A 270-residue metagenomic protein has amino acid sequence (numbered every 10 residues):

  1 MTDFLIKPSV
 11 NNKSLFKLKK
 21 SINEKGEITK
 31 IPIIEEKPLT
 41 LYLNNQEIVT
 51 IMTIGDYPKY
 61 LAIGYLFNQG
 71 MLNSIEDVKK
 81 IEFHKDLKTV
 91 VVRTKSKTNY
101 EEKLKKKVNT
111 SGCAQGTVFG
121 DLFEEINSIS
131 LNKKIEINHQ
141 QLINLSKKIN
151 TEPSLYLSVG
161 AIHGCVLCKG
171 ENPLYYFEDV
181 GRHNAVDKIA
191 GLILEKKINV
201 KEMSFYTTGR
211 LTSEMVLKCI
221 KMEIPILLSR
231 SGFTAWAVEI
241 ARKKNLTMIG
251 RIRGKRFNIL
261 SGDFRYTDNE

Functional and structural regions predicted by a protein language model:
T2-G170, Y175-Y176: Intrinsically disordered, low-complexity regions enriched in acidic/Ser/Thr/Pro/Gln residues
I54-D56, A62-F67, L104-K107, S128 (+5 more regions): Surface-exposed beta-strand edges and their flanking turn/coil or helix-capping segments
G64, G70, G160-G164, G181 (+3 more regions): Glycine-centered flexibility sites
P173, E178-A185: Positively charged, proline/Ser/Thr-rich regional signature most characteristic of the Rhodanese/CDC25-like
R182-I259, R265-E270: Feature captures the catalytic cores and cofactor-binding loops of soluble hydro-lyases/lyases that act on carboxylate
